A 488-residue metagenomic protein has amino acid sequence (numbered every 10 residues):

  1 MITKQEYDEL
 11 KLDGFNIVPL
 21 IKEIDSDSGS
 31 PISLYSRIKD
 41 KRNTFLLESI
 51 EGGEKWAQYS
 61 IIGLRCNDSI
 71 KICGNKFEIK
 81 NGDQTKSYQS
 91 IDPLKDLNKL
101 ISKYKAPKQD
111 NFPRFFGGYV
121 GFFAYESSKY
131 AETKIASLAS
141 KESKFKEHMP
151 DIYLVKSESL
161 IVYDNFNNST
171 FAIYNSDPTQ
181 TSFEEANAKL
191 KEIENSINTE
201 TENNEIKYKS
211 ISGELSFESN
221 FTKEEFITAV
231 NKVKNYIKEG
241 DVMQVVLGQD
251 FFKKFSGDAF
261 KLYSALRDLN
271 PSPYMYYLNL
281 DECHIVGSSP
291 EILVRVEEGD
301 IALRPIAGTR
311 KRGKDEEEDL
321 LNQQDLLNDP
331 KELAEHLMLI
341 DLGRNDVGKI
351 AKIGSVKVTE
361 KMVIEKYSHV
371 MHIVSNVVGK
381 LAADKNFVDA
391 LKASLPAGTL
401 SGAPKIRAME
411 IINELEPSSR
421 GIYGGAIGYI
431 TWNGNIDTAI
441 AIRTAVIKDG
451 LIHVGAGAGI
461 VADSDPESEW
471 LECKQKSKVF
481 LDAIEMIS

Functional and structural regions predicted by a protein language model:
M1-S488: Extended alpha-helical targeting/anchoring segments, especially N-terminal organellar/secretory targeting helices
